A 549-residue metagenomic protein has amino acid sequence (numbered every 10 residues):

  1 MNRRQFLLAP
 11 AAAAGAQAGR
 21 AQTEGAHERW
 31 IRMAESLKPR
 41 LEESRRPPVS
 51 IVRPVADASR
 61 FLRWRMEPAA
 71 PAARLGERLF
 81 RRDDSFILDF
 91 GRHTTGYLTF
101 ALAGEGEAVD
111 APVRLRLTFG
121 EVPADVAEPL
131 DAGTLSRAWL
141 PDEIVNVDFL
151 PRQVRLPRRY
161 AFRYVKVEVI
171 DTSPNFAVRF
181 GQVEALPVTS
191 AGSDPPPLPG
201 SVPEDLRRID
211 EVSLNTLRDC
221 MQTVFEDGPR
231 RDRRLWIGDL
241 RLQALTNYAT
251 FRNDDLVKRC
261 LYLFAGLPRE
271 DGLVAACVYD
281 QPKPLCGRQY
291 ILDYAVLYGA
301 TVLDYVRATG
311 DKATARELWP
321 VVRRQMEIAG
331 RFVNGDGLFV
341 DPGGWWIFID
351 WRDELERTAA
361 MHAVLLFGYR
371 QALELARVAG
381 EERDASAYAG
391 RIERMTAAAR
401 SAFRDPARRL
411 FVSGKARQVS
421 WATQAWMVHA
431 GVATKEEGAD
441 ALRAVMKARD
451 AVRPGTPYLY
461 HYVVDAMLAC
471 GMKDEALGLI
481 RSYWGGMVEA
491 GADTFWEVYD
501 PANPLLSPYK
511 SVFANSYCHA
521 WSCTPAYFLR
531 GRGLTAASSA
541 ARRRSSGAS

Functional and structural regions predicted by a protein language model:
R4-L8, L206, Y369, S420: Generic alpha-helix initiation/capping and coil-helix boundary signal
Q5-A21: N-terminal export signals
A12, D219-T223, G266, E270: Short helix-loop boundary/capping segments at the starts of domains
A12-A14, F86, L115, A425 (+1 more regions): A broad, low-specificity signal marking well-ordered, structured residues that form hydrophobic/aromatic
Q22-D227, D239, D255-K258, A276-D280 (+3 more regions): Extracellular/oxidizing-compartment recognition motifs
D232: Phosphate-binding glycine-rich loops and their immediate beta-loop-alpha structural context
W236-A548: Active-site core of glycosidic bond-cleaving carbohydrate-active enzymes
